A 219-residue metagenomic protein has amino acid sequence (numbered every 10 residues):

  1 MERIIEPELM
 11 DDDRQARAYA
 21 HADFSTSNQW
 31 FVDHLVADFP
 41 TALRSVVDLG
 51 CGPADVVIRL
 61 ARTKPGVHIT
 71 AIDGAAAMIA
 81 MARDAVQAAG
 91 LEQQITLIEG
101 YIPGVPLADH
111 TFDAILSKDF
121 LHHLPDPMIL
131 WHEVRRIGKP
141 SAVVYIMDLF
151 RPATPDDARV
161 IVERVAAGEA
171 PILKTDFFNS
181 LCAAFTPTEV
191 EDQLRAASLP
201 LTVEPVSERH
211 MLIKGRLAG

Functional and structural regions predicted by a protein language model:
M1-A18: N-terminal, positively charged/glycine-rich alpha-helical extensions of SAM-dependent methyltransferases
S25-R44: Conserved alpha-helix/loop element of class I SAM-dependent methyltransferases that forms part of the SAM/SAH-binding
V47, D55-G104: Class I SAM-dependent methyltransferase SAM/SAH-binding core
G52: Conserved glycine-rich SAM-binding loop
L116: A conserved beta-strand element that flanks and buttresses the S-adenosyl-L-methionine
I129-P140: A short glycine-rich, Lys/Arg-flanked "PGG" loop and its adjoining helix->strand segment in the class I
S141-D148: Conserved beta-strand signature within the Rossmann-like core of class I S-adenosyl-L-methionine
L149-S198, V203-P205: C-terminal alpha-helical "lid/dimerization" subdomain adjacent to the S-adenosyl-L-methionine
